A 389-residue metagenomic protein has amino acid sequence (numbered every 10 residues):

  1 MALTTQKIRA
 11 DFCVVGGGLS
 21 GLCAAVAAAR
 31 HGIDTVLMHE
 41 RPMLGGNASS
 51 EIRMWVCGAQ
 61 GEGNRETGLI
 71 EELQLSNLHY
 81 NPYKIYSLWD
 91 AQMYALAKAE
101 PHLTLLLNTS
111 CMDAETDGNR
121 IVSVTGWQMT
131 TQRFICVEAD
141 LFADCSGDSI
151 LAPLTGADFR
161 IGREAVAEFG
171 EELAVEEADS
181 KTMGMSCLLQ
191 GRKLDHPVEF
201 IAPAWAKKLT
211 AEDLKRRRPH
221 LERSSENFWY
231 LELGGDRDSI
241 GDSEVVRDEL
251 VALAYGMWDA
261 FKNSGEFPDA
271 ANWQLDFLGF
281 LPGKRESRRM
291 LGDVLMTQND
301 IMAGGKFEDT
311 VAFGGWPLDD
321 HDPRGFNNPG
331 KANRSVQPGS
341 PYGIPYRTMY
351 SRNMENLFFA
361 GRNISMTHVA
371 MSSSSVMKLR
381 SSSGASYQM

Functional and structural regions predicted by a protein language model:
T5-G18: Beta1/beta-strand and adjacent pyrophosphate-binding region of the FAD-binding site in flavoprotein oxidoreductases
R9, A27, I33-D34, M38-R120 (+4 more regions): Conserved N-terminal/central alpha/beta ligand/cofactor-binding core
F12-V14, T35, L357: Conserved hydrophobic helix-helix packing surfaces used for dimerization/oligomerization
G17, E40, R362: Cofactor-binding loop segments of dinucleotide-utilizing enzymes, especially the Rossmann-like FAD- and NAD(P)+-binding
G21: N-terminal Rossmann-fold NAD(P) dinucleotide-binding loop
V26, R30, S386-M389: Short glycine/serine- and small hydrophobic-enriched flexible loop segments
N47, N108, M112, R120 (+1 more regions): Flavin (FAD/FMN)-binding glycine-rich loop and adjacent Rossmann-like elements that form
S123-G126: SH3/SH3-like beta-barrel fold
